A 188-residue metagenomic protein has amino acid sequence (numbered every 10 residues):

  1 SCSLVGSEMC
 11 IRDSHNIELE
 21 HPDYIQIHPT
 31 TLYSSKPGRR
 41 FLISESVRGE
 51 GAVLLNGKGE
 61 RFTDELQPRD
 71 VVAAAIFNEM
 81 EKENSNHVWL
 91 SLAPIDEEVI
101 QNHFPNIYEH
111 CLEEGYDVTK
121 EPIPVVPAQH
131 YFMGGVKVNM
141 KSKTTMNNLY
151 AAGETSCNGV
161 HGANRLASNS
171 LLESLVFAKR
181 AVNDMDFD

Functional and structural regions predicted by a protein language model:
S1-G6, C10-I11: Single conserved hydrophobic/aromatic residue that forms the stacking wall/gate of nucleotide- or nucleobase-binding
E8, N106-I107, F177, A181: Short, well-ordered amphipathic alpha-helical segments that serve as non-catalytic structural scaffolds within diverse
H15-E18, N148-L149, S174-D188: Internal hydrophobic alpha-helix adjacent to the cofactor/substrate pocket in enzyme cavities
H15-I123, D184: An anion/pyrophosphate-binding glycine-rich loop and adjacent beta-alpha core in soluble alpha-beta enzymes
S35-R40, V160-S170: Short beta-alpha connecting loops at secondary-structure transitions that line or flank enzyme active sites
P105-L149: FAD/FMN-dependent oxidoreductases across multiple families
K143-L166: Short FAD-binding loop at a beta-strand-to-alpha-helix junction that anchors the flavin cofactor in diverse
